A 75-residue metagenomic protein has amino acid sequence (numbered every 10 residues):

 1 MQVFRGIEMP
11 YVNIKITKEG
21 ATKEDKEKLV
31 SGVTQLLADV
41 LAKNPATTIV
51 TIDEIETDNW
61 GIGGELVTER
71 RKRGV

Functional and structural regions predicted by a protein language model:
M1-E8: Short, Lys/Arg-enriched N-terminal segments with co-localized hydrophobic residues within the first ~10-30 amino acids
F4, I14, D25, A42 (+1 more regions): Short, intrinsically disordered low-complexity segments
E8-K23, E27: N-terminal acidic leader/helix
Y11, T22, D39, L66-V67: General helical secondary-structure elements
K18-G20, R70-V75: Short, surface-exposed, charge-dense and proline/glycine-enriched linear segments
G20, A42, G61-G64: Glycine-centered flexibility sites
D25-D53: Amphipathic, hydrophobic secondary-structure cores in small proteins
T47-I49, E54-R73: C-terminal structural segments of small proteins and small subunits
